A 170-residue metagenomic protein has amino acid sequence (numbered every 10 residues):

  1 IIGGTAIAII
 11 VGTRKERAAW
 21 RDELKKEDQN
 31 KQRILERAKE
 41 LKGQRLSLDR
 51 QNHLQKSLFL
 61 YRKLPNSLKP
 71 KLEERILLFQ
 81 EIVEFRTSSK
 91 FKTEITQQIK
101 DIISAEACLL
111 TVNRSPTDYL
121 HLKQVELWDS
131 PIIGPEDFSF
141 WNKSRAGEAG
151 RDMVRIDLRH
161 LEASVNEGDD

Functional and structural regions predicted by a protein language model:
I1-E23: N-terminal signal-anchor transmembrane alpha helix of single-pass membrane proteins, serving as the membrane-anchoring
G3, K42, A146-A149: Feature targets compositionally biased, intrinsically disordered low-complexity regions with long contiguous runs
A18-Q55: Membrane-interface amphipathic/juxtamembrane segments adjacent to transmembrane helices
E40, L58-R62, S89, T93 (+1 more regions): Short, charged/polar micro-motifs that form catalytic or ligand-binding hotspots
G43-Q80: Amphipathic alpha-helical packing elements
L60-K63, Q124, H160: Residue-level preference for alpha-helix termini and adjacent loops
P65, R159, G168-D170: Active-site recognition of the HExxH zinc-binding catalytic motif
E73, L77-R155, E162-V165: Auxiliary, metal-adjacent structural segments of Zn-dependent hydrolase domains
